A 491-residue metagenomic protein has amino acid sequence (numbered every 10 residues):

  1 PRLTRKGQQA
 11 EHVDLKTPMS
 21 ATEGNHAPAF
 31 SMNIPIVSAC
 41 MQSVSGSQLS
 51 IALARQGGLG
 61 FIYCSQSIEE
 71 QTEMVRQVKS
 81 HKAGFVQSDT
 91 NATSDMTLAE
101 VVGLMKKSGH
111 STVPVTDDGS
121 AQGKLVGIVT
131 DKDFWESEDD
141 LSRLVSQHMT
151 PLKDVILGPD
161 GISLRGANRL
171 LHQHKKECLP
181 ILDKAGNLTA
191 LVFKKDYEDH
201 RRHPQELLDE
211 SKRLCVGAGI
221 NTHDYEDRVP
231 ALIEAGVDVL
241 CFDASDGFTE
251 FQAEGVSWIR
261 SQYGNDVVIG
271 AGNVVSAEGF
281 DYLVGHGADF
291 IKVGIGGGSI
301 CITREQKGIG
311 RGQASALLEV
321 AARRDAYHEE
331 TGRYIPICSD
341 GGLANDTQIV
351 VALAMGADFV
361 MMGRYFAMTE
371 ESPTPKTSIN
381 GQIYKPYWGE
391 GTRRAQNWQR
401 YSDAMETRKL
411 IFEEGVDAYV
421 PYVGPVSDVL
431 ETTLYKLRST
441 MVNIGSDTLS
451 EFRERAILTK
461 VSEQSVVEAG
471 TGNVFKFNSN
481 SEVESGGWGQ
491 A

Functional and structural regions predicted by a protein language model:
P1-A10, T90-T93, L157-P159, G166-R169 (+4 more regions): Alpha/beta catalytic cores of nucleotide-metabolism and tRNA/nucleoside-modifying enzymes
V13-L15, Q66-R76, Q122, S137-S142 (+7 more regions): Active-site-adjacent beta->alpha loops and helix N-cap segments on the catalytic face of soluble alpha/beta enzymes
V13-M32, V37-M41, E70-H110, V115-D118 (+4 more regions): Bateman/CBS regulatory modules and CBS-like beta-alpha motifs in cytosolic regions of diverse proteins
N25-Q66: Active-site cofactor/substrate anionic-group-binding motifs, chiefly glycine- and Lys/Arg-rich phosphate-binding loops
A29-V37, G84-D89, L152, D209-A218 (+3 more regions): Short beta-strand/loop segments at the ligand-binding rim of alpha/beta enzyme cores
Q48-I51, Y225-A235, I269, V274-V293 (+1 more regions): Catalytic cores of alpha/beta
R55-E70, K184, V237-T249, D289-K307 (+1 more regions): Glycine-rich phosphate-binding active-site loops on the catalytic face of alpha/beta enzymes
F61-Q66, N91-A92, T112-P114, L157-P159 (+6 more regions): Catalytic beta/alpha-barrel core
